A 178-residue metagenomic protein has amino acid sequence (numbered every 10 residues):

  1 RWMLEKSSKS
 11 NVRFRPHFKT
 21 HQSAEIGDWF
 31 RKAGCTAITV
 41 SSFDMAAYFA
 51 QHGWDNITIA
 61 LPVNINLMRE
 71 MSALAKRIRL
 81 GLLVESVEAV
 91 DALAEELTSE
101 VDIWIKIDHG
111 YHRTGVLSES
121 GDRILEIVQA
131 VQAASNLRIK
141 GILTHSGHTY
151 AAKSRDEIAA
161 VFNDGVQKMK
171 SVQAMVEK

Functional and structural regions predicted by a protein language model:
R1-S10: N-terminal, Lys/Arg-enriched amphipathic/low-complexity engagement segments that precede the first folded domain
E5, D28, D91, Q129 (+2 more regions): Surface-exposed alpha-helical segments enriched in charged/polar residues
N11-R15, E100, Q167: A general, composition-driven signal for non-globular sequence regions
R15-H17, K178: Active-site cores enriched in adjacent His and Asp/Glu residues with nearby glycine-rich loops that coordinate divalent
H17-A151: Active-site-proximal beta-alpha core segment in soluble small-molecule metabolic enzymes
K153-K178: C-terminal active-site-proximal or functional interface alpha/beta core segments in diverse enzymes
